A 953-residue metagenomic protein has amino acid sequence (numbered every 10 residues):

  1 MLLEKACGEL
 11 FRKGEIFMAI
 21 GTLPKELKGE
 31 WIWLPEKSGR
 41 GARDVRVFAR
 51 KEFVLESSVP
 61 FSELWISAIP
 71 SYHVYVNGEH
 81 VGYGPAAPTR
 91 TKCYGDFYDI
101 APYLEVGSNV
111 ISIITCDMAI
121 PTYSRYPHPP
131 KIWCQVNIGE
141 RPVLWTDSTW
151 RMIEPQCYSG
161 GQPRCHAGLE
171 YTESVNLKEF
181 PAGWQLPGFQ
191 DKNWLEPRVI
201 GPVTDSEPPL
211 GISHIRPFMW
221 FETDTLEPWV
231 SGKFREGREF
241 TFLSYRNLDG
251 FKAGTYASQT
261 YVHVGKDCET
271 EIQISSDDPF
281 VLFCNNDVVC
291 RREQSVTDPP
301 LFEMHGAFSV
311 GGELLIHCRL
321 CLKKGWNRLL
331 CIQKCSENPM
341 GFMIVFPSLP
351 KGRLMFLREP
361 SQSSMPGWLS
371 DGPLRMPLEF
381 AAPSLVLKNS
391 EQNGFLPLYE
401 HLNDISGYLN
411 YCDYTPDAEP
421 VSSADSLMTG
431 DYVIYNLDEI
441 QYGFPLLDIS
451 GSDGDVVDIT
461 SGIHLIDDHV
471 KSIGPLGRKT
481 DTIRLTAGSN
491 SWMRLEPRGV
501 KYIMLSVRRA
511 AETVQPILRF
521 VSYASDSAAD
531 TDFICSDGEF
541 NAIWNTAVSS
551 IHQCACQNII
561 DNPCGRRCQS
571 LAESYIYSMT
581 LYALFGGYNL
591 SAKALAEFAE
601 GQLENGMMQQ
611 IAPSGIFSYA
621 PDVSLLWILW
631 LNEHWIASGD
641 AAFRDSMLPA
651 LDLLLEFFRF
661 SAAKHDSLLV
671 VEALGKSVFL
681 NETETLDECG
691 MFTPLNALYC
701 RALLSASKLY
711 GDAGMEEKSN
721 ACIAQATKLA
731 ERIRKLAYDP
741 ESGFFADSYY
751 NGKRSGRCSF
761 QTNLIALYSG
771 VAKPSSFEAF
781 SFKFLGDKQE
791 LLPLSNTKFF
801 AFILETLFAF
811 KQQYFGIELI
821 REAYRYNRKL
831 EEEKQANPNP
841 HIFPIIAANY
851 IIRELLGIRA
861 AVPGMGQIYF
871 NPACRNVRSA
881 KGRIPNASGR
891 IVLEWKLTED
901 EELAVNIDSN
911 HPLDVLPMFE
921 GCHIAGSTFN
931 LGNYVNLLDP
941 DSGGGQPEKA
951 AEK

Functional and structural regions predicted by a protein language model:
E4-F17: Short, Lys/Arg-enriched N-terminal segments with co-localized hydrophobic residues within the first ~10-30 amino acids
F11, A19-D561, E573, N589-L590 (+6 more regions): Extracellular/oxidizing-compartment recognition motifs
L282, K501-Y502, V915-P917, A925-K953: C-terminal beta-strand-rich structural cap/linker in extracellular carbohydrate-active enzymes
V433-N436, S491-M493, F745, V905-I907 (+2 more regions): Generic recognition of long tandem-repeat/solenoid scaffolds
L437-I440, I463, N751, N906-P912 (+1 more regions): Secondary-structure transition/turn motif
Q569-N906, H911-G921, G932-L937: Active-site core of glycosidic bond-cleaving carbohydrate-active enzymes
